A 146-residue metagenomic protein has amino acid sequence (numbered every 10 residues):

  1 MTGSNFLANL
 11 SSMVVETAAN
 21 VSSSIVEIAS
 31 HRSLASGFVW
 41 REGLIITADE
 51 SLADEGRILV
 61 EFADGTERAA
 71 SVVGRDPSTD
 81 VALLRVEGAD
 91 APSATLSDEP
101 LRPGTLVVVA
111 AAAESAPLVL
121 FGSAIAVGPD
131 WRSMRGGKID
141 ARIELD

Functional and structural regions predicted by a protein language model:
T2, G137: Single-stranded nucleic acid-binding surfaces, predominantly the OB-fold ssDNA-binding core
S4-F6, S22-L118, R142: Conserved active-site neighborhood of the chymotrypsin/trypsin-like protease fold
S12-M13: Short alpha-helical capping/linker elements at sensor-output junctions, especially the PAS-family N-cap and C-terminal
L120-W131: Short, compositionally biased
M134: Basic, alpha-helical nucleic-acid-binding regions used in initiation and control of genome expression
E144-D146: Short, intrinsically disordered, charge-balanced linker/junction segments flanking boundaries in proteins
